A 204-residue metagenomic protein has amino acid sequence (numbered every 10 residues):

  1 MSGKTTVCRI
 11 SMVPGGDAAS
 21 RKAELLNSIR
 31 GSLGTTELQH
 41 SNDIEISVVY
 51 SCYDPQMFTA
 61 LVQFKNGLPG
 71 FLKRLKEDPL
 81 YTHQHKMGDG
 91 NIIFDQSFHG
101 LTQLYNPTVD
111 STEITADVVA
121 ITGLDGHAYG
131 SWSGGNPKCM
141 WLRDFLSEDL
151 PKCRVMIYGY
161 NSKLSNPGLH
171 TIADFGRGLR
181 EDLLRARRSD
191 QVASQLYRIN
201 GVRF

Functional and structural regions predicted by a protein language model:
M1-G201: N-terminal non-catalytic accessory region
F204: Short alpha-helix carrying the canonical HExxH Zn2+-binding catalytic motif
